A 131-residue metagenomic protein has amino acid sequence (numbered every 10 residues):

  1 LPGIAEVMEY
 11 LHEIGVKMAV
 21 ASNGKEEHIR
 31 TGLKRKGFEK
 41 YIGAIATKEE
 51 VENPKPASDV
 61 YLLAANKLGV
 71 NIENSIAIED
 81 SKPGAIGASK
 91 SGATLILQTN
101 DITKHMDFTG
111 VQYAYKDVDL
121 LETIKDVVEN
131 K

Functional and structural regions predicted by a protein language model:
L1-E9, E13-I14: Metal-dependent phosphoesterase signature
I4, K17-M18, K36, V60: Short, flexible segments with low predicted structural confidence
E9-H12, K25-E26, R30-K131: Asp-based, Mg2+/Mn2+-dependent phosphohydrolase catalytic module
A19-V20, L97: Hydrophobic beta-strand core positions in alpha/beta domains
